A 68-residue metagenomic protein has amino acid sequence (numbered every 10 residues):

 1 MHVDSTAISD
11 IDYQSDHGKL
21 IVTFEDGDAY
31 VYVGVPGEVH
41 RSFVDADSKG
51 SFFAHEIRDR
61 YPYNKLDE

Functional and structural regions predicted by a protein language model:
V3-E68: Acidic/histidine-enriched, beta-strand-rich ligand/metal-binding domains
